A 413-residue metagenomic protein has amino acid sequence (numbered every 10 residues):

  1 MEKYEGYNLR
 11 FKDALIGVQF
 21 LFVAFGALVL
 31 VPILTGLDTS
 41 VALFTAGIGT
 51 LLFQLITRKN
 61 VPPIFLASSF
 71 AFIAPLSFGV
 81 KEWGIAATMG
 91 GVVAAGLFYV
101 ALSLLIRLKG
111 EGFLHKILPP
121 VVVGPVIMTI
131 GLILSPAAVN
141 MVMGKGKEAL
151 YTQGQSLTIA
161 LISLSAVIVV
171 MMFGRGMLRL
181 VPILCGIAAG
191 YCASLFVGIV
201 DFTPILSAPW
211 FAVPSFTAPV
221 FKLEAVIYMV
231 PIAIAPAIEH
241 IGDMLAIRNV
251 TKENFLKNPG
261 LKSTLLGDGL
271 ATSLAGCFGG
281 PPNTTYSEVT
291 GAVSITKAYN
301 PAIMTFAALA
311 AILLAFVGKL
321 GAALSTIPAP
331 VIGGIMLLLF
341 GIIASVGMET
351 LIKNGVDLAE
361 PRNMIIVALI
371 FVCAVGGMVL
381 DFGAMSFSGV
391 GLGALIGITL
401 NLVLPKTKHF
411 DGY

Functional and structural regions predicted by a protein language model:
M1-L15, F202-S215, N249-L256, G260-T264 (+1 more regions): Intrinsically disordered, low-complexity non-transmembrane regions of multi-pass membrane transporters
E2-F11, G36-Q54, R58-N60, P231-P301: Membrane-embedded helical hairpins/re-entrant loop segments and their flanking transmembrane helices within multi-pass
A14-A27, Q153-L164, V181-P182, P214-D243 (+1 more regions): Hydrophobic, membrane-embedded alpha-helices of multi-pass small-molecule transporters
I16-F53, T57-A87: Transmembrane helix-boundary motif of multi-pass solute transporters/channels
P32-G36, S40, F70-W83, V293-T296 (+2 more regions): Membrane-interfacial helix-loop connectors
L37-L43, N60-F72, L114-V123, R179-L184 (+4 more regions): Short, non-helical or kinked segments that cap or interrupt transmembrane helices
P75-K81, M171, V289-M304, A310-A315: Interfacial segments of multi-pass membrane proteins
K81-D201, A308-Y413: Membrane-embedded alpha-helical modules
